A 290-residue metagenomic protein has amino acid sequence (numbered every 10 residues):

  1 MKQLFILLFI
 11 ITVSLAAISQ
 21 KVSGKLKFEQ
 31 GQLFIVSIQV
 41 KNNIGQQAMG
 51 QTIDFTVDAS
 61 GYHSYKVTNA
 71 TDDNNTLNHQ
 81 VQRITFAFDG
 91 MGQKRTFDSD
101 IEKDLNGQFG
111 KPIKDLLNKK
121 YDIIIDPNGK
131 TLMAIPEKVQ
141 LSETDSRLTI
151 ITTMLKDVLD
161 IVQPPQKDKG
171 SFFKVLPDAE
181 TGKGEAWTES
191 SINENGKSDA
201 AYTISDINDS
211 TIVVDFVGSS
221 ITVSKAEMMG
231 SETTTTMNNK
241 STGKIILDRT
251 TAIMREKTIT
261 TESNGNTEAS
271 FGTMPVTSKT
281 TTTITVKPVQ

Functional and structural regions predicted by a protein language model:
M1-L26: Bacterial Sec-dependent N-terminal signal peptides
Q20-Q290: Signature of exported/secreted
